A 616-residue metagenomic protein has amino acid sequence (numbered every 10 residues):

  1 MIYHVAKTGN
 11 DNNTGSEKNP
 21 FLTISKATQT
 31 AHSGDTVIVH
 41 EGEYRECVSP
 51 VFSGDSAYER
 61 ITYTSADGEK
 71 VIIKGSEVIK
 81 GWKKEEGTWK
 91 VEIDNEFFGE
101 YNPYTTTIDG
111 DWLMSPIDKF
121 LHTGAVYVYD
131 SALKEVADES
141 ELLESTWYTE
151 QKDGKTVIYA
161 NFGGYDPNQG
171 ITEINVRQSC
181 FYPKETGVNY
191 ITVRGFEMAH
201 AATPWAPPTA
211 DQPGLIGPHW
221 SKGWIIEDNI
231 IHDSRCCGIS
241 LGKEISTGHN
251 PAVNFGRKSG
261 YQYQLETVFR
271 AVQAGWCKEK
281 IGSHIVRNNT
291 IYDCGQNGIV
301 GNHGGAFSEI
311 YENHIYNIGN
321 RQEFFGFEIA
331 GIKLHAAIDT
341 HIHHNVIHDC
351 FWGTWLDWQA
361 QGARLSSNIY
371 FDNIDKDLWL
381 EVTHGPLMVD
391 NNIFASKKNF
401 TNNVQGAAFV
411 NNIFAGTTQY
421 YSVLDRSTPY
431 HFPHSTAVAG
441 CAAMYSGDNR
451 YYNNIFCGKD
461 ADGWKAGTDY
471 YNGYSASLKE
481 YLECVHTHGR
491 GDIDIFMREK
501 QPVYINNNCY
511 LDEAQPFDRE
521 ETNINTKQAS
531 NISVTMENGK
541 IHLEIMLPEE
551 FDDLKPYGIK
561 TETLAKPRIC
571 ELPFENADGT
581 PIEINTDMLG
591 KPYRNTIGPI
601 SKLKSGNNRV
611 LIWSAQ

Functional and structural regions predicted by a protein language model:
H4-W220, I230-H232, S240, S246-W276 (+5 more regions): Extracellular polysaccharide-degrading/modifying enzymes targeting complex plant/algal/animal polysaccharides
N189-A202, K222-C236, G248-A271, C277-N297 (+8 more regions): Right-handed parallel beta-helix
Q212, G295, E328: Beta-rich catalytic cores
A330, K376-L378, A395-F400, P433-G440 (+1 more regions): Short beta-alpha connecting loops at secondary-structure transitions that line or flank enzyme active sites
T354-L356, D377-L380, G440-A443: Solvent-exposed loop and edge beta-strand segments that line ligand/cofactor-binding and catalytic clefts
V410-F432, F456-A461, K465-V485, Q515: Non-catalytic carbohydrate-binding regions of carbohydrate-active enzymes
